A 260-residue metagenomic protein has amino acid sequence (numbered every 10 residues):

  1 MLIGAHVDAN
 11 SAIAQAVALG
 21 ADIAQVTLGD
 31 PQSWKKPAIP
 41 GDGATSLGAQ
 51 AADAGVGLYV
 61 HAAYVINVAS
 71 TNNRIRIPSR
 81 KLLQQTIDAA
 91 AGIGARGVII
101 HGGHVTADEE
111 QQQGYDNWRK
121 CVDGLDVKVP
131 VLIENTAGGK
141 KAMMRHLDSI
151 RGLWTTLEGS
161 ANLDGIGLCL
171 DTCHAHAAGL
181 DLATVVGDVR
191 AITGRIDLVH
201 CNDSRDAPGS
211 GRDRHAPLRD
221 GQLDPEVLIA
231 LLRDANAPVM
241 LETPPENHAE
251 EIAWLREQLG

Functional and structural regions predicted by a protein language model:
M1-A62, I66, S70-Q85: N-terminal pre-domain/capping segments
H6-N10, G29-P31, A63-V65, G103-V105 (+4 more regions): Active-site beta-loop-alpha junctions enriched in small/polar residues
V7, A38-G41, I77, Q112 (+2 more regions): Conserved phosphate-coordination/catalytic loops
A9, A44, S79, L83 (+6 more regions): Aromatic/hydrophobic pocket-lining residues that form the small-molecule binding cavity in soluble enzyme cores
A14-A21, I39-Y59, Q84-G94, D123-K128 (+3 more regions): Acidic (Asp/Glu)-rich catalytic clusters
A16, H61, S79, A90 (+5 more regions): Conserved, mostly hydrophobic/aromatic
A52, V68-G167, A177: Active-site acidic/histidine proton-transfer and metal-coordination neighborhood in alpha/beta enzyme cores
K120, R151-G260: Histidine-acidic metal/acid-base catalytic patches
